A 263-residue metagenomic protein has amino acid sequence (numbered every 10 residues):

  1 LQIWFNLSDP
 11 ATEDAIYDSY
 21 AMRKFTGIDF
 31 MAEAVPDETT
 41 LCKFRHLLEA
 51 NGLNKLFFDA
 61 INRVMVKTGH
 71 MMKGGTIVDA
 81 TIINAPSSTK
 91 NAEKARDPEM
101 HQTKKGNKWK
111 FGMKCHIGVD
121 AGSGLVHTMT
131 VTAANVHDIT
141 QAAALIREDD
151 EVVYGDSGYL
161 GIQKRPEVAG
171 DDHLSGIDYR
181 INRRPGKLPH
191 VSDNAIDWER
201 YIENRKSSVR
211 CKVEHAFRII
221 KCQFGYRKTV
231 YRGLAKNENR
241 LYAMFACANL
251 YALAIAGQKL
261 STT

Functional and structural regions predicted by a protein language model:
L1-W4, P10, D14-D18, T26-G27 (+4 more regions): Polybasic low-complexity intrinsically disordered regions
W4, D18, M22, A50 (+5 more regions): Short, well-ordered loop/turn and helix-capping segments at boundaries between secondary-structure elements and domains
Y20-F25, F30, M72, I77-V78 (+4 more regions): Residue-level signal for pocket-adjacent positions within structured domains
L41, A92, T103-G106, G112 (+6 more regions): Generic N-terminal leader/processing signal
E151-V152, S157-A235, N239: Helix-centered, glycine/charged polyanion-binding patches within enzymatic domains that contact phosphate-containing
N239-M244, G257: Short glycine/proline-enriched turn or capping motifs at secondary-structure junctions
G257-T263: A short, flexible helix-boundary coil/loop motif
